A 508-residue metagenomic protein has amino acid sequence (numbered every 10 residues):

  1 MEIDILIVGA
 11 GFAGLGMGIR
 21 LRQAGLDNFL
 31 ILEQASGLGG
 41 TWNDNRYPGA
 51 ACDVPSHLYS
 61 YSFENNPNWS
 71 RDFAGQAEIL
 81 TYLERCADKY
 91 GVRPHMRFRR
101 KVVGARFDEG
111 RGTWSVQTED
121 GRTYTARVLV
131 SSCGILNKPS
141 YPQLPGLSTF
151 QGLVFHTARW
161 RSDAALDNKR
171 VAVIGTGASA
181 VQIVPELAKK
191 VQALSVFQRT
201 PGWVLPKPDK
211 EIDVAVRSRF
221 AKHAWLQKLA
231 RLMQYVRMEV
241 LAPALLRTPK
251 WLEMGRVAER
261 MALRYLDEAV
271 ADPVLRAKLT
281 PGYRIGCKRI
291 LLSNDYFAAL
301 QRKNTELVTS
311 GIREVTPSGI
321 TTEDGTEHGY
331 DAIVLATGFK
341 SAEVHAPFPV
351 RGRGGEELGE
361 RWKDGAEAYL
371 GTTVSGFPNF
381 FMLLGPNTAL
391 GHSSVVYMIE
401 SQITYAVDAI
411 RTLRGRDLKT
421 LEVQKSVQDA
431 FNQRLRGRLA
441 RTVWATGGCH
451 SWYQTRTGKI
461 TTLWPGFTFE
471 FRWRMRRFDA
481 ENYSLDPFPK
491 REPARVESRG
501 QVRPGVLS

Functional and structural regions predicted by a protein language model:
E2, L6-F12, G16-M17, L21-A24 (+9 more regions): Rossmann-like dinucleotide-binding core of oxidoreductases
I3-M96, Q198-R199, E268-V274: Beta1-alpha1 glycine-rich phosphate/pyrophosphate-binding loop at the start of Rossmann-like nucleotide-binding domains
N43-V54, L144-S148, L292-F297, G352-N379 (+1 more regions): FAD-binding beta-loop-beta segment adjacent to the flavin cofactor pocket
N66-R85, R97, I174, K250-V257 (+1 more regions): Short beta-strand to alpha-helix junction loop
R71-L136: Feature captures the FAD/FMN-dependent oxidoreductase FAD-binding
F98-T113, E306-E323: A conserved short coil-to-beta-strand element within the FAD-binding core of flavoproteins
Y141-H156, T321-T372: Central helical "cap/lid" subdomain
Y397-E400, T404-S508: C-terminal active-site-capping segments
